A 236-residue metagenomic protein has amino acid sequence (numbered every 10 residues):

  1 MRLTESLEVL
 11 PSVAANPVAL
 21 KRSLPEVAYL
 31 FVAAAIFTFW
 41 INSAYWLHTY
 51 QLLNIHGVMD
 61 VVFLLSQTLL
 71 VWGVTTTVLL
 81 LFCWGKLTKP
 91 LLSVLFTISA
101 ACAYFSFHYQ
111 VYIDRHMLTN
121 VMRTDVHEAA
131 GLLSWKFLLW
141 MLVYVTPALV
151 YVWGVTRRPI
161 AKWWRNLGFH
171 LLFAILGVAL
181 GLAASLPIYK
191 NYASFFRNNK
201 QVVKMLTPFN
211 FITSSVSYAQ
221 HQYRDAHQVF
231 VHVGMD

Functional and structural regions predicted by a protein language model:
R2-V203: Transmembrane and membrane-interface helices of multi-pass, inner-membrane envelope-modifying transferases
L186-D236: Membrane-interface segments at or immediately adjacent to transmembrane helices that form the boundary between
